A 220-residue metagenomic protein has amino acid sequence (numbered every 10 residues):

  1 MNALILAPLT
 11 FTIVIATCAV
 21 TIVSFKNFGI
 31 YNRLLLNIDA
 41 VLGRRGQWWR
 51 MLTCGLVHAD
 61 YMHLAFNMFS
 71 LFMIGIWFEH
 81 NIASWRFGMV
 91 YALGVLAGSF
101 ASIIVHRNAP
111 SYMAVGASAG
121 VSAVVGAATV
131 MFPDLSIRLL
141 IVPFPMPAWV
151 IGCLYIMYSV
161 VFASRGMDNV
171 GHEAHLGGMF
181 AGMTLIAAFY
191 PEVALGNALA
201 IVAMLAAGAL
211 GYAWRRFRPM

Functional and structural regions predicted by a protein language model:
M1-M220: A detector for small-residue-rich transmembrane helices and their helix-helix packing motifs
